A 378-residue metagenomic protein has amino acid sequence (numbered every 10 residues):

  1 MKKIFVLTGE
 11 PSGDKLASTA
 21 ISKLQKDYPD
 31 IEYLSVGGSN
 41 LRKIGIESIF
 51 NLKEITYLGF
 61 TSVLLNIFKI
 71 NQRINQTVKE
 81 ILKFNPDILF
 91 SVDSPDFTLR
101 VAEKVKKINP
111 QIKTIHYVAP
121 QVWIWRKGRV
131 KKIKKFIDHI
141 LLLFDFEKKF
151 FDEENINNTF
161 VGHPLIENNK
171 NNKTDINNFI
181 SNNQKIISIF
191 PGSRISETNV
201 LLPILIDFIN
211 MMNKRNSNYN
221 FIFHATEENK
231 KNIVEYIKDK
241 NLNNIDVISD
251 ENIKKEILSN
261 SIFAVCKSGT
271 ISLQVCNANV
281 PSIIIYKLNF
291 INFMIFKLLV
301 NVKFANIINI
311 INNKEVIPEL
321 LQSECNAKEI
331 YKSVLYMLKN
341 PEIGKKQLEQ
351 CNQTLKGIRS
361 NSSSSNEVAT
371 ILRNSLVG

Functional and structural regions predicted by a protein language model:
M1-G378: Nucleotide-activated sugar donor-binding and catalytic core shared by glycosyltransferases and related lipid-linked
